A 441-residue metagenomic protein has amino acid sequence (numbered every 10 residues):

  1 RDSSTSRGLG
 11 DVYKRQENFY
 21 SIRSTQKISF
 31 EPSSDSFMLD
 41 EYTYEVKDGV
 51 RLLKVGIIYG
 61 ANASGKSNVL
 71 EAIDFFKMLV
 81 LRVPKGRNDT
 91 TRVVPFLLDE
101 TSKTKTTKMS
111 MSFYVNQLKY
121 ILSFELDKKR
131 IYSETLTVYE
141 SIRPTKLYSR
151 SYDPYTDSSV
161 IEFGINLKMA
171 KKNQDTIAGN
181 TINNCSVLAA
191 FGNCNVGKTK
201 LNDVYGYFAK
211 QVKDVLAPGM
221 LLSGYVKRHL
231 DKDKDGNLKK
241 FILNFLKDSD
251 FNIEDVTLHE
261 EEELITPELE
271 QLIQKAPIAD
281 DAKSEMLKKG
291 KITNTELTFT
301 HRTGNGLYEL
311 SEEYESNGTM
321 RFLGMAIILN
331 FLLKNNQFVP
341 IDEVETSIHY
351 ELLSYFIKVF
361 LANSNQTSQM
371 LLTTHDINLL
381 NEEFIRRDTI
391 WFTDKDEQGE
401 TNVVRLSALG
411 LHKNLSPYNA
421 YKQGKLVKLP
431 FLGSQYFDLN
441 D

Functional and structural regions predicted by a protein language model:
R1-Y13: Single conserved hydrophobic/aromatic residue that forms the stacking wall/gate of nucleotide- or nucleobase-binding
R15-F75: Pre-Walker A-like glycine/lysine-rich segment at the N-terminus of P-loop NTPase domains
F19, E343-I348, I377: Conserved Walker B
V50-F96, F322-I328, Y355, V359: Phosphate-binding glycine-rich loops of NTP-binding sites
V55-Y59, Q274-N330, F338, V344-I348: Conserved ABC ATPase signature
I121-P267: Electropositive, glycine-dotted interaction segments that contact anionic polymers or phosphate-rich ligands
N335, Y355-D441: C-terminal lobe/lid and adjacent interdomain/linker elements of RecA-like ASCE P-loop ATPase modules
H349-S354: Short alpha-helix of the ABC ATPase nucleotide-binding domain corresponding to the H-loop/switch region
